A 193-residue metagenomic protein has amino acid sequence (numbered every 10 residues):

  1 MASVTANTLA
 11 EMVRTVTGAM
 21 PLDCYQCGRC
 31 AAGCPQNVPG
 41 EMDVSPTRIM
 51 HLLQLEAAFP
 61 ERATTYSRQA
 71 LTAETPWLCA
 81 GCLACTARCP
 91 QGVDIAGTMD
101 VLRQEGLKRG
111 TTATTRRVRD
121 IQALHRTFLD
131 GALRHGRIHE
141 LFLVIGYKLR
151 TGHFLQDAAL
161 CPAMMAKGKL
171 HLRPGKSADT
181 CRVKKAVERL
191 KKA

Functional and structural regions predicted by a protein language model:
A2-V16, G40-W77, G81-L83, G92-G152: Ferredoxin-type iron-sulfur electron-transfer modules in oxidoreductases and energy-metabolism complexes
T8, D23-Q26, T86, E105 (+1 more regions): Generic detector of bulky aromatic hydrophobic side chains
M20-V38, P76-V93: Local cysteine-cluster metal-coordination motifs and their immediate loop/turn environment, predominantly Fe-S cluster
L155-A193: C-terminal, charged low-complexity interaction regions
